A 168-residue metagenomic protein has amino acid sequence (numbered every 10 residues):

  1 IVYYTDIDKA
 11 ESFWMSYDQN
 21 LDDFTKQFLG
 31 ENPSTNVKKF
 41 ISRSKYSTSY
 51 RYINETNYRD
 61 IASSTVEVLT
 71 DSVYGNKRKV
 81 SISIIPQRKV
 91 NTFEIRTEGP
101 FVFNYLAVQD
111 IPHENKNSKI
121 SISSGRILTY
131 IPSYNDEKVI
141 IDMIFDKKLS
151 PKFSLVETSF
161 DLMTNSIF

Functional and structural regions predicted by a protein language model:
I1-F168: Extracytosolic and intramembrane catalytic regions of membrane-associated proteins in envelope/secretory systems
